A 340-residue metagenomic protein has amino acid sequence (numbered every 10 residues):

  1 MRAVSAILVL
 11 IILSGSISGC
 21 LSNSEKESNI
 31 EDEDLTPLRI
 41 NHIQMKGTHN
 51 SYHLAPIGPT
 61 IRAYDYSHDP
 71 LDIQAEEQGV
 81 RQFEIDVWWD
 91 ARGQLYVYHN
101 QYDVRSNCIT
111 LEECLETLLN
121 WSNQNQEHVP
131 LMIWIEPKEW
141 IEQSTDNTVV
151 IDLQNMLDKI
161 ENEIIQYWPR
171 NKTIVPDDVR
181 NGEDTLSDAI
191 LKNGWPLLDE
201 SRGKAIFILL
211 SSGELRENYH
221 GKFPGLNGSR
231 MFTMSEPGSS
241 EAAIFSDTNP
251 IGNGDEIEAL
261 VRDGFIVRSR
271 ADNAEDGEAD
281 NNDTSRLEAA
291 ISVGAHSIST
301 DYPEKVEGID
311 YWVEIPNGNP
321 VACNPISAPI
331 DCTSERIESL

Functional and structural regions predicted by a protein language model:
M1-I30: Secretory targeting signatures
N29-L340: Catalytic cores of phosphodiester-bond hydrolases, prominently lipid phosphodiesterases
